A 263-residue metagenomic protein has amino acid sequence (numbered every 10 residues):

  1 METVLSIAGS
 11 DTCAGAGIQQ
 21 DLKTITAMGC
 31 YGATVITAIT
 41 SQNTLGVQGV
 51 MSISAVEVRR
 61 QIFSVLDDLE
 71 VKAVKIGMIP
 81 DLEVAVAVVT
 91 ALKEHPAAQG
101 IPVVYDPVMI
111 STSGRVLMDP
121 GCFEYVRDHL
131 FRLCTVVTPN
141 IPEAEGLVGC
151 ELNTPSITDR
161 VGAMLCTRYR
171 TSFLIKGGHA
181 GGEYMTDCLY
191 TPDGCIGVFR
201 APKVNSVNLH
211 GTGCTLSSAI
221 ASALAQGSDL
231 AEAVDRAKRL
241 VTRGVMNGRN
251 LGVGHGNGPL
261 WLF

Functional and structural regions predicted by a protein language model:
M1-S6, T24-T112, F263: Conserved N-terminal subdomain of the carbohydrate kinase-like
A8-C13, I196-G211: Short pre-catalytic strand/loop immediately N-terminal to key active-site residues, enriched for Gly-Thr
G29-A33, C195-G197, A223-A237: Phosphate-handling active-site elements
S52, A231-F263: Charged C-terminal helix
S54-E57, E94, G114-F131: Conserved phosphate-binding/catalytic loop of the ribokinase/pfkB sugar-kinase fold
P120-I196: Conserved phosphate/ATP/ADP-binding segment of small-molecule kinases
E145-G146, S206-L230: Short, small-residue alpha-helix embedded
